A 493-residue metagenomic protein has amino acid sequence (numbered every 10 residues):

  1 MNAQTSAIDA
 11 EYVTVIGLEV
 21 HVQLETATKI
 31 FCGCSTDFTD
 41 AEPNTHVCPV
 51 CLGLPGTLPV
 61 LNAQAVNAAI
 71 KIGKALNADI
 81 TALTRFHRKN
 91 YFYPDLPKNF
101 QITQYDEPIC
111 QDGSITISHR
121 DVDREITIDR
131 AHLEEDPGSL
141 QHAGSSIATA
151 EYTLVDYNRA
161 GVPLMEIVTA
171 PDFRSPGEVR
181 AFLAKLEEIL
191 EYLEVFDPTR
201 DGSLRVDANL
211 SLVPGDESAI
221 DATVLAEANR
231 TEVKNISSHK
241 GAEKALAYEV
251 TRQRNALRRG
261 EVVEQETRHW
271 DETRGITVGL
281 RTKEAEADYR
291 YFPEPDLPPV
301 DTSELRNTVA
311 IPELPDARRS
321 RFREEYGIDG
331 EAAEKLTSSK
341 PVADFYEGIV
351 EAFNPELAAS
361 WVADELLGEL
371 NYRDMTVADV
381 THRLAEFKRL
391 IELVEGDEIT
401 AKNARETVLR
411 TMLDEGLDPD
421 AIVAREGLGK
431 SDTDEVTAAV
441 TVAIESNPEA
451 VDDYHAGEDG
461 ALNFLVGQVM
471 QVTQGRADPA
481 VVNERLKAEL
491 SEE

Functional and structural regions predicted by a protein language model:
M1-E313, E324, G330, A352-P355: Basic, nucleic-acid-interacting segments
A63-N67, G161, R180-L183, H239-E243 (+9 more regions): Amphipathic alpha-helical transducer elements in NTP-driven molecular machines
G202-G215, R323-E347, P355-R373, A385-L393 (+2 more regions): Core structural elements
R306-A310, A317, E347-A352, F387-I399: Extended, non-catalytic structural segments that build the interaction scaffolds of large macromolecular assemblies
G327, I349-A358, E398-I399, A456-G460: Structural motif
A378-K388, E398-Q471: Strongly charged, low-complexity linkers/loops
T473-P479: Short, basic interhelical loop/turn and adjoining N-cap of the next helix at nucleic-acid- or acidic-partner-contacting
A480, E484-E493: A carboxyl-terminal module marker
